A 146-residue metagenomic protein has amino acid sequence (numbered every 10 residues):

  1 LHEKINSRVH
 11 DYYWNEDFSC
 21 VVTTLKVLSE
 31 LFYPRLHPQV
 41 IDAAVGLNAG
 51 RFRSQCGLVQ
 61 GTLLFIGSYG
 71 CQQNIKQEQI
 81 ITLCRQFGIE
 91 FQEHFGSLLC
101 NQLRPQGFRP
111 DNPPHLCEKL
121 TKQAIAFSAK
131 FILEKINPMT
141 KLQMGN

Functional and structural regions predicted by a protein language model:
I5-L31: Active-site-proximal helix-loop elements at catalytic-domain edges
S7-N15, V45-S54, N74, F108-P113: A short glycine/serine-rich beta->alpha loop
Y12, V27, L31, G50 (+4 more regions): Change "in soluble alpha/beta enzymes" to "in soluble alpha/beta proteins
T24-A44, H94-Q102: Acidic-glycine-rich active-site phosphate/pyrophosphate-binding loop
L31-D42, S68-L83: Phosphate-handling active-site elements
I41-A43, R53-S54, N74-K76, R85 (+2 more regions): Domain-level signature for proteins that mediate thiol-based redox and metal-cofactor handling
G61-Y69: DPxDG-like acidic metal-binding loop motif
I80, R85-N146: C-terminal binding/interaction regions
